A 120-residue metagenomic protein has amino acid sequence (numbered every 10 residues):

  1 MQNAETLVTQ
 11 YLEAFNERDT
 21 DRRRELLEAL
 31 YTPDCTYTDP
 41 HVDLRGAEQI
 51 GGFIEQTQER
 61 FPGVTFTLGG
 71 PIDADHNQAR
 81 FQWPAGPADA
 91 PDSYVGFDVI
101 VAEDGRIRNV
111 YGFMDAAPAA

Functional and structural regions predicted by a protein language model:
M1-A120: C-terminal and inter-domain tail/linker signature
